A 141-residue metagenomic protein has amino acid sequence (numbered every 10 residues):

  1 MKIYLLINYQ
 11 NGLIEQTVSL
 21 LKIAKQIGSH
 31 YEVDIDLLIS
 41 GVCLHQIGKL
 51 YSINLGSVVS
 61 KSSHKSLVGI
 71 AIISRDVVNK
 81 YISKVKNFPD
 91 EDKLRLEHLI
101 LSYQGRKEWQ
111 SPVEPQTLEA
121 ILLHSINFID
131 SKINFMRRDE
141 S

Functional and structural regions predicted by a protein language model:
M1-I3: Short, conserved phosphate-binding/catalytic loop or strand-edge motifs used in phosphoryl-/nucleotidyl-transfer
L6-Y9, Q16, Q26-D139: Divalent metal-dependent catalytic cores for phosphoryl transfer on phosphate-bearing substrates
